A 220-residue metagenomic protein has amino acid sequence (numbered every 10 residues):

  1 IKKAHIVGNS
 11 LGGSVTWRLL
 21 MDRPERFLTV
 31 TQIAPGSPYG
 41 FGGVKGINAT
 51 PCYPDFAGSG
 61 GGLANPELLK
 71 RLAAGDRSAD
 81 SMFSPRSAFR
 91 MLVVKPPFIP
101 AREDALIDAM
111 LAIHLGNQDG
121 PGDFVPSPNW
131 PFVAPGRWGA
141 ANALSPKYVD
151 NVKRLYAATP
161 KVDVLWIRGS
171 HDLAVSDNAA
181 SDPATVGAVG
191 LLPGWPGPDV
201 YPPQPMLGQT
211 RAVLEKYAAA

Functional and structural regions predicted by a protein language model:
K2-A49: Conserved hydrolase catalytic core segment
T50-A212: Alpha/beta-hydrolase
